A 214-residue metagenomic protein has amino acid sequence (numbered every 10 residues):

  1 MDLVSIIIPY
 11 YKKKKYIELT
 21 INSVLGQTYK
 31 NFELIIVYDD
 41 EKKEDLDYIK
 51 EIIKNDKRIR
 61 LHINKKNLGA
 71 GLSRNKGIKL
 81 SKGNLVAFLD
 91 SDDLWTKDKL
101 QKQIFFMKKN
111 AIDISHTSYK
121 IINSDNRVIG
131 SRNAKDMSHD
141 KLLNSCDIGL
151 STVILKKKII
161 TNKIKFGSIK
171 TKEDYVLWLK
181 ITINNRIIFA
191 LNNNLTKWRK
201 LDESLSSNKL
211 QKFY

Functional and structural regions predicted by a protein language model:
M1-L25: N-proximal low-complexity "stem/linker" segments adjacent to membrane-targeting elements
I21-I63: Acidic donor-binding segment of Leloir-type glycosyltransferases
D45-L46, R74, W95-L100, D125-N126: Acidic donor-diphosphate engagement hotspot in glycosyltransferases and nucleotidyltransferases that stabilizes
N64-S81: Glycine-rich, basic loop-to-helix element that forms the pyrophosphate-binding segment of sugar-nucleotide handling
V86: Short aromatic/hydrophobic "clamp" motif used to bind/position activated sugar donors
D90-L94, S118: The conserved acidic donor/metal-binding loop of glycosyltransferases
D98-I129: Conserved donor NDP-sugar-binding/catalytic core segment of glycosyltransferases
D136-F213: Conserved nucleotide-sugar donor-binding catalytic segment
